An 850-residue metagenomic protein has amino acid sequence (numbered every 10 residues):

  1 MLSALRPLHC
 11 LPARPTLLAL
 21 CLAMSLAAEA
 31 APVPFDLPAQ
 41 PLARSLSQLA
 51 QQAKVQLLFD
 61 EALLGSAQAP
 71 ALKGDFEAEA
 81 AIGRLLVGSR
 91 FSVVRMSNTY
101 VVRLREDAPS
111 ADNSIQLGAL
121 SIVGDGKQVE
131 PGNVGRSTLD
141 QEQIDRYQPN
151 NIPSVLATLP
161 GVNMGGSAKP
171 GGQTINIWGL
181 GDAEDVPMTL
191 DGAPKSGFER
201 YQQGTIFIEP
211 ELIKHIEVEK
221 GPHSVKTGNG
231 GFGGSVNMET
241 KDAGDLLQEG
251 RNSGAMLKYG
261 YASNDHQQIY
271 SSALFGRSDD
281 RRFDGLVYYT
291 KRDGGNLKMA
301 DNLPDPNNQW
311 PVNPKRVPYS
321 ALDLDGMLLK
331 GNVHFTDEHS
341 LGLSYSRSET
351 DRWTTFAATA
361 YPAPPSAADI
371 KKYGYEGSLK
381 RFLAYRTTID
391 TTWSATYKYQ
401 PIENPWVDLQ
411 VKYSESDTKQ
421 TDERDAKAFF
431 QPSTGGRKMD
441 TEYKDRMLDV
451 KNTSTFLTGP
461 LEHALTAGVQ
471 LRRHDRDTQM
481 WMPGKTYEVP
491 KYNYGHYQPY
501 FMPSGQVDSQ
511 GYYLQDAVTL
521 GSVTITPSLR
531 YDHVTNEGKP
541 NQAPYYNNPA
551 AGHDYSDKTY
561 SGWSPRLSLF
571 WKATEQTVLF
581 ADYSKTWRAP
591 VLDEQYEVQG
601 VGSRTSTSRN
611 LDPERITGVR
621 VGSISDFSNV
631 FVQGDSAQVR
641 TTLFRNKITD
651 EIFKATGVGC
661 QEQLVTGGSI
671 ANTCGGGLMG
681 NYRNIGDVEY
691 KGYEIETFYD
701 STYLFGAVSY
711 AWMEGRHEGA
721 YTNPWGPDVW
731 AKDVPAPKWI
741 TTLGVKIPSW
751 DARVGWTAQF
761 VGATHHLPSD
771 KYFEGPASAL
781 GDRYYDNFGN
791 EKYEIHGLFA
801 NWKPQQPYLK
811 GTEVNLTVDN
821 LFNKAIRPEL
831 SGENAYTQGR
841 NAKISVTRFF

Functional and structural regions predicted by a protein language model:
L46, A53, R103-D145, A183: Short, acidic, small-residue-rich periplasmic hinge/interaction motif at the N-terminus of Gram-negative outer-membrane
G192, S320, V333-F335, R386 (+6 more regions): Conserved C-terminal beta-signal and adjacent last beta-strands/turns of outer-membrane beta-barrel proteins
A193-P222: Short acidic/polar hinge/loop motifs at secondary-structure boundaries that mediate gating or recognition
S263-G294, D305-A357, Y361, I389-T391 (+2 more regions): Transmembrane beta-barrel wall of Gram-negative outer-membrane proteins
V287, G295, K398, D408-R424 (+3 more regions): Membrane-embedded beta-barrel scaffold of Gram-negative outer-membrane proteins
P314, E462-T577, A589: Signature of Gram-negative outer-membrane beta-barrel scaffolds
E338-N404, T418-F430, T434-E442: Flexible loop and strand-edge segments within Gram-negative outer membrane beta-barrel domains
N452, P460, S522, V534 (+3 more regions): Gram-negative outer-membrane beta-barrel transporters
